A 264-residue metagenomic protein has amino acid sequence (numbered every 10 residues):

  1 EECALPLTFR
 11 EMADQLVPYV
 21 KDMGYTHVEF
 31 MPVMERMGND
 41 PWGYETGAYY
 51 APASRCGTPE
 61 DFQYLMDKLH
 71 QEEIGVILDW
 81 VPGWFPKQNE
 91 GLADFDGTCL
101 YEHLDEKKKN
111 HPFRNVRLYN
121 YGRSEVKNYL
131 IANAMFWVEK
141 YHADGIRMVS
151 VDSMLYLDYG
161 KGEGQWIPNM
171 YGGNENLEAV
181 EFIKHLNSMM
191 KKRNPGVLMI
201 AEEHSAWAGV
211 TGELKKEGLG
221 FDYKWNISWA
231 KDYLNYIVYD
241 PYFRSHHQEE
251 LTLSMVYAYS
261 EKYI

Functional and structural regions predicted by a protein language model:
E1-E175: Substrate-binding/active-site clefts of carbohydrate-active enzymes
H142-D144, Y159-I264: Conserved alpha/beta catalytic core and glycan-binding cleft of carbohydrate-active enzymes
